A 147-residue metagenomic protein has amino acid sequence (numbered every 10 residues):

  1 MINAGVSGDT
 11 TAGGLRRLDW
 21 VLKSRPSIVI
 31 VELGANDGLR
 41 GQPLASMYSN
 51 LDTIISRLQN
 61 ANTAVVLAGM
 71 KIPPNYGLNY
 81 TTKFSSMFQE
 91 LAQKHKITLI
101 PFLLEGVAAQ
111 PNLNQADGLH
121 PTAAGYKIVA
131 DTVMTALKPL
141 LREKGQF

Functional and structural regions predicted by a protein language model:
M1-T10: A short beta-strand-loop structural module common to alpha/beta enzyme folds
G13-F147: Alpha-helical cap/lid subdomain in secreted, periplasmic, or secretory-pathway luminal O-acyl-processing enzymes
